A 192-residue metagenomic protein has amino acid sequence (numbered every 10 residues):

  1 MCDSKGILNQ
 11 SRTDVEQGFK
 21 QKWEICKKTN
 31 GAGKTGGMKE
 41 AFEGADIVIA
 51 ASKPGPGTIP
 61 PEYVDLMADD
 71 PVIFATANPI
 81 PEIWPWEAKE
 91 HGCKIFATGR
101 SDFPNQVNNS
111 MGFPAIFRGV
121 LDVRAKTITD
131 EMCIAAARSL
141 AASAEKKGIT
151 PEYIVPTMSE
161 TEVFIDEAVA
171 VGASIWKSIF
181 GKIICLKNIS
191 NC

Functional and structural regions predicted by a protein language model:
M1-S52: Glycine-rich phosphate/diphosphate-binding loop of Rossmann-like nucleotide-binding domains
D3, D14, D46, D65 (+5 more regions): Acidic-enriched, low-complexity/disordered segments with a strong bias for Aspartate over Glutamate
Q10-E16, K20, P60-E62, W84-K89 (+1 more regions): Short acidic, glycine/serine/threonine-rich loops at helix termini
D14-E16, C26, N30, S174-C192: Low-complexity basic/metal-binding stretches
K34-H91, R124: Long hydrophobic segments that form regular secondary structure
A75-L186: Adenosine-phosphate binding glycine-rich loop
